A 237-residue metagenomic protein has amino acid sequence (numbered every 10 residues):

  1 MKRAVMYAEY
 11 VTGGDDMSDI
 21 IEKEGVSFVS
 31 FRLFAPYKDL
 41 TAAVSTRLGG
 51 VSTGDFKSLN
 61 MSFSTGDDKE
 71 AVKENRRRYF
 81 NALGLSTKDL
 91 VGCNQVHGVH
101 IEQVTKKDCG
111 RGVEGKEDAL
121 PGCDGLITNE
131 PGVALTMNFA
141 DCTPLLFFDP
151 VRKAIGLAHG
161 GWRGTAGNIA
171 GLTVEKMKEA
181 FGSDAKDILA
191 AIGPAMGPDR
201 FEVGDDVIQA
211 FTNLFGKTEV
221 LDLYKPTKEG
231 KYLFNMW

Functional and structural regions predicted by a protein language model:
K2-W237: Active-site microenvironment for binding and transforming phosphate-containing groups
